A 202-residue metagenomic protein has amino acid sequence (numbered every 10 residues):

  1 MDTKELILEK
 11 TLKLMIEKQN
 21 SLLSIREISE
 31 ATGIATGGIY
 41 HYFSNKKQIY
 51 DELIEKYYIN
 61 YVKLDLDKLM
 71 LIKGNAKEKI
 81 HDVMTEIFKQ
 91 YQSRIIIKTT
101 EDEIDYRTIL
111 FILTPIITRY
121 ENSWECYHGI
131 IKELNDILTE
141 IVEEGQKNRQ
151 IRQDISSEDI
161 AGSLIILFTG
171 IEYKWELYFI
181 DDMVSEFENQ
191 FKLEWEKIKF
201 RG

Functional and structural regions predicted by a protein language model:
M1-D2, G202: N-terminal intrinsically disordered/low-complexity leader segments
D2, L6, K10, L14-K56 (+1 more regions): Helix-turn-helix
K10-K18, L64, K68, L113 (+2 more regions): Solvent-exposed, amphipathic alpha-helical segments
K46, L53, Y57, Y61 (+5 more regions): Hydrophobic/aromatic residues within well-ordered alpha-helical segments
D67-I104, S157, A161-L164: Hydrophobic alpha-helical connector segments
D82-R94, D136-N148, G162-Y173, L177-G202: C-terminal peripheral helix-coil segments that are non-catalytic and often amphipathic
R94-N122: Amphipathic alpha-helical segments used for helix-helix packing
C126-I131, K147-S163: All-alpha amphipathic helical-bundle segments outside canonical DNA-binding/catalytic cores that form hydrophobic
